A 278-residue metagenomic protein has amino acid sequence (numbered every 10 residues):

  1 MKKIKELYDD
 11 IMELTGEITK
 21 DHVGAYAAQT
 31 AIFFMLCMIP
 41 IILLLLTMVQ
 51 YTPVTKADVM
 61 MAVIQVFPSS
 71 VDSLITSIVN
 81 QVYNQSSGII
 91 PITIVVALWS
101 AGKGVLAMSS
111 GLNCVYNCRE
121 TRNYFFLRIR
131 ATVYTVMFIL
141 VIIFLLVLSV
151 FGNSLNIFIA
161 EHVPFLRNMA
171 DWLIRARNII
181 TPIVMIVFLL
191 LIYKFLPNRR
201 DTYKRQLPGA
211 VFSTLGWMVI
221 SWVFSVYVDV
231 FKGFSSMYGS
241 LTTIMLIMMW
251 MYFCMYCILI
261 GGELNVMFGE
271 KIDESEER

Functional and structural regions predicted by a protein language model:
M1-R278: Membrane-embedded alpha-helices and immediately adjacent juxtamembrane helical segments in alpha-helical membrane
